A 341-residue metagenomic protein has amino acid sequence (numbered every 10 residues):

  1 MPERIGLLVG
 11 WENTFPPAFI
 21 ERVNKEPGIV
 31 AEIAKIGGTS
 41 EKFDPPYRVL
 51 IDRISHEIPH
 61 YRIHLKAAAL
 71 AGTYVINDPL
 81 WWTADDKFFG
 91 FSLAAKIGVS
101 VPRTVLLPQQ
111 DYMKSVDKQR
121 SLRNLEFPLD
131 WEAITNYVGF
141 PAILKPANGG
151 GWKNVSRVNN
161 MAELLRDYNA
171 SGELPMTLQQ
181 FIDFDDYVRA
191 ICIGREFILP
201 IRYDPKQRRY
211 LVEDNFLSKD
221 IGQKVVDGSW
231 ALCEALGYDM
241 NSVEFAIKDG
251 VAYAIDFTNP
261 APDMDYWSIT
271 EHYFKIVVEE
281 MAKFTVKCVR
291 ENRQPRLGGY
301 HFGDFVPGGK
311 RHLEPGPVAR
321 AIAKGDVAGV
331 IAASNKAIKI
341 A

Functional and structural regions predicted by a protein language model:
M1-I76, L80-D85, F89, S334-A341: ATP-binding N-terminal substructure of ATP-dependent carboxylate-amine bond-forming enzymes
M1-V9, A69-G72, L80-V188, D214 (+2 more regions): Active-site nucleotide/adenylate-binding loops and adjacent lid/helix of ATP-dependent enzymes
V30-E32, Y74, S100-R103, D239: Conserved beta-strand segments of alpha/beta enzyme cores
L50, I76, I143, S242 (+1 more regions): Generic enzyme active-site microenvironment
G172-P175, F181-E213, V226-S242, A246-Y253 (+1 more regions): Phosphate-binding core of ATP-grasp and ATP-grasp-like enzymes
R208-A254, I276-R293, F302-G316: A long amphipathic alpha-helix within ATP-dependent nucleotide-binding catalytic cores
M264-V278: Short, flexible active-site recognition loops that position polar ligands and cofactors
V289-A341: Peripheral (often C-terminal) accessory segments that flank ATP-dependent C-N-forming ligase machineries
